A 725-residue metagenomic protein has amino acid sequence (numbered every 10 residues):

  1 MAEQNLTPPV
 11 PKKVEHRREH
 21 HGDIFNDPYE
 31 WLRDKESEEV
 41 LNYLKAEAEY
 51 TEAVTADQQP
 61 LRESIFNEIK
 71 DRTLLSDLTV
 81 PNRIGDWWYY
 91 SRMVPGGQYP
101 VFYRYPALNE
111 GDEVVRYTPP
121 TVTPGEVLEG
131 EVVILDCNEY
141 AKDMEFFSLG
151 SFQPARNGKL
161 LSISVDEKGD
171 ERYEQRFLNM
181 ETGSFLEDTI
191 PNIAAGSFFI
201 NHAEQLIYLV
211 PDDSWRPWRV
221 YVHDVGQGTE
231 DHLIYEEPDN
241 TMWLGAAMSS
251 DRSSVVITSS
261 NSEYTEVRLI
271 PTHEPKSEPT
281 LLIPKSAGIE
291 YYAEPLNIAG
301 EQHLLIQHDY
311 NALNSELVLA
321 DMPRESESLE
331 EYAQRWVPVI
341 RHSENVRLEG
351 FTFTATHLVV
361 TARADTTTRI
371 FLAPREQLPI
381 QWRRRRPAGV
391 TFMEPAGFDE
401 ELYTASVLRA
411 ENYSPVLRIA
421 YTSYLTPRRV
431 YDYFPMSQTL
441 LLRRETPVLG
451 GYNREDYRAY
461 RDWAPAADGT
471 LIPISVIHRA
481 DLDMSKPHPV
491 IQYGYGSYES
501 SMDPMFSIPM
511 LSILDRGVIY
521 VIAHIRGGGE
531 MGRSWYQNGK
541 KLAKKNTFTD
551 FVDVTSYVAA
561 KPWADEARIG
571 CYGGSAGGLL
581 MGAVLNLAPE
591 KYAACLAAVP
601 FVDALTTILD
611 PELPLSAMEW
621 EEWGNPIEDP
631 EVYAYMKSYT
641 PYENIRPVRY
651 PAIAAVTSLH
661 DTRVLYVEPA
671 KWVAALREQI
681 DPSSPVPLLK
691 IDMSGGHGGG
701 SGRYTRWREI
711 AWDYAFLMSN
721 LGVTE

Functional and structural regions predicted by a protein language model:
M1-R428, D432-Y433, S507, M693 (+2 more regions): Beta-propeller folds
W88, A107-L108, E139, D166 (+9 more regions): Short beta-turn/strand-loop junction motif enriched in small, turn-promoting residues
I134-A155, S164-D170, S184-L186, A420 (+8 more regions): Cap/lid segment of the alpha/beta-hydrolase catalytic domain
V267-T272, T280-K285, V318-A320, Y332-A333 (+16 more regions): Composition- and surface-driven signal marking solvent-exposed, interaction-prone regions in large proteins
I298-A299, N311, T352-T354, A364-D365 (+13 more regions): A structural signal for short secondary-structure junctions
H308-Y310, R347-D365, I419, A464-P473 (+8 more regions): C-terminal substrate/ligand-recognition segments
I522-E725: Active-site-proximal cap/loop segments of hydrolase catalytic domains
